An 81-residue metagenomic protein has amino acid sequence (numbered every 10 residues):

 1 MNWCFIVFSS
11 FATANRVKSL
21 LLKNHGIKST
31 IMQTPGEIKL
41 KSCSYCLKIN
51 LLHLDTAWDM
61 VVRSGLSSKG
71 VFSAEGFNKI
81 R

Functional and structural regions predicted by a protein language model:
M1, S42-S44, L66: Short connector loops at helix/strand junctions that flank enzyme active sites, especially segments positioning acidic
M1-V7, L47: Short glycine-/aliphatic-rich beta-strand segments at the starts of folded cytosolic domains
C4-F5, T30, K69-G70: Structural motif
S10-K28: Short amphipathic alpha-helix segments
A12, K28-L51: Amphipathic, hydrophobic secondary-structure cores in small proteins
R16, K41, A57-D59: Short acidic, gly/pro-rich beta-turn/loop elements at beta-sheet edges and active-site/ligand-binding grooves
S19-L20, M32-E37, F72-A74, K79: Conserved, structured core segments of small domains
N50-R81: C-terminal structural segments of small proteins and small subunits
